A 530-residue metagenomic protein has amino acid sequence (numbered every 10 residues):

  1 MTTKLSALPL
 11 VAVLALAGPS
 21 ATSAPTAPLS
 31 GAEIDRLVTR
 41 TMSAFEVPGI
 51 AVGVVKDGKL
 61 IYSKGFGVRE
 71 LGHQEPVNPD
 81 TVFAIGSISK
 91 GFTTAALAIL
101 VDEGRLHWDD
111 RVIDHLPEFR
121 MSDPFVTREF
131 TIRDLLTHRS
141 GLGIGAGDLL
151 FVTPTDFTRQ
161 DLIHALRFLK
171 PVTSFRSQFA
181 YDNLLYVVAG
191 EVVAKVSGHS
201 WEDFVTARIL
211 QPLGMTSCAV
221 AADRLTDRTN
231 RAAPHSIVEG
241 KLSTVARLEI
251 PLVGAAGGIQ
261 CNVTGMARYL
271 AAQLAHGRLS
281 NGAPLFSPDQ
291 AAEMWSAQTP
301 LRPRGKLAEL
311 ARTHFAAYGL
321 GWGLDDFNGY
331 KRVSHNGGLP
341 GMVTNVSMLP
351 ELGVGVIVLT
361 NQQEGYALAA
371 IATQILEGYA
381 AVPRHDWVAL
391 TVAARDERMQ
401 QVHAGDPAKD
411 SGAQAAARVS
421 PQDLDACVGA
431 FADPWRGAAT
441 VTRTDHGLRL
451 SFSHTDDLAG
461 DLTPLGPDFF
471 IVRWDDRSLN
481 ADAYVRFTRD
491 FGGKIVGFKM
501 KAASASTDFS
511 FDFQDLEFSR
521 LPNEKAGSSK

Functional and structural regions predicted by a protein language model:
M1-P9: Bacterial N-terminal signal peptides that target proteins for export
L10-L16: Hydrophobic helical h-region of N-terminal Sec-dependent signal peptides in bacterial secretory/periplasmic proteins
A17-A21: N-terminal signal peptide c-region/cleavage motif recognized by signal peptidases
A24-S63, L149, A194-A207, Q211 (+2 more regions): Catalytic loop of the DD-peptidase/beta-lactamase superfamily, centered on the K-T-G motif and neighboring
V68-N183, G190, S197-S200, A207 (+3 more regions): Active-site-proximal loop and beta-strand segments within enzyme catalytic domains
